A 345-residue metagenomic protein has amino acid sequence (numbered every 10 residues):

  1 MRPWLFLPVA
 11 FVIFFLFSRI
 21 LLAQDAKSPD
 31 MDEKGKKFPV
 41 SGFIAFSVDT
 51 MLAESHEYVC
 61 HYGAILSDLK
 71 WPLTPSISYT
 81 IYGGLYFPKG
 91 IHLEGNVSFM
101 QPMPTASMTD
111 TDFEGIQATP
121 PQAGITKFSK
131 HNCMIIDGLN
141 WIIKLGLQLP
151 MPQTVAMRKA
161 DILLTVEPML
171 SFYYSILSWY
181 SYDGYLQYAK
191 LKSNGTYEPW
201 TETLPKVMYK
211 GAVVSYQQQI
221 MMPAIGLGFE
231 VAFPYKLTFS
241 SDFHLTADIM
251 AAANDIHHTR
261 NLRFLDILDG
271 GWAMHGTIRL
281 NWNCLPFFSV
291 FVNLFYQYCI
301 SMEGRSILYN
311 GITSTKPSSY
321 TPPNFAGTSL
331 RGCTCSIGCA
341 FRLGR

Functional and structural regions predicted by a protein language model:
M1-V9: Bacterial N-terminal signal peptides that target proteins for export
L21-A23: Boundary at the C-terminal end of the N-terminal hydrophobic targeting segment
D25-V40, P88-H92, L149-V166, A232-F239 (+2 more regions): Short loop/turn motifs that connect adjacent beta-strands in outer-membrane beta-barrel proteins
G42-L52, L85, G95-Q101, V166-I176 (+4 more regions): Transmembrane beta-barrel strands of outer-membrane/channel proteins
L52-S76, M100-I143, S175-I220, T246-T277 (+1 more regions): Extracellular/periplasm-exposed beta-strand and loop segments of Gram-negative cell-envelope proteins, dominated by
T80-Y86, G146-P152, G228-E230, T277-N283 (+1 more regions): Transmembrane beta-barrel domains of outer membrane proteins
L139-G184, M222, F229: Extracellular-facing segments of soluble proteins and assemblies that are Gly/Ser/Thr-biased and enriched in aromatics
